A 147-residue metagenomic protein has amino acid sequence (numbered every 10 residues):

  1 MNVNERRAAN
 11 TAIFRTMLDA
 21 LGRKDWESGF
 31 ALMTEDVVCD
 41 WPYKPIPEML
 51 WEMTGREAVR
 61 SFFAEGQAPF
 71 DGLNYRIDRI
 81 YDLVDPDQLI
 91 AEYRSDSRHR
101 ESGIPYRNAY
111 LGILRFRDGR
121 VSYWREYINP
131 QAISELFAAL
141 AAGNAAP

Functional and structural regions predicted by a protein language model:
M1-E5, A64, A68-P147: A beta-strand edge to alpha-helix "cap/lid" segment located at domain peripheries
M1-L32, A142-P147: Short, low-complexity N-terminal intrinsically disordered segments enriched in polar/charged residues
N2-E5, G22-R23, E35-P42, M53 (+2 more regions): Short amphipathic alpha-helical segments, especially helix-boundary/capping motifs
N4-A8, L50, T54-E57, P105: Residues at secondary-structure transition points
F14-M17, G29-F30, V37, G55 (+4 more regions): Hydrophobic pocket/interface hotspot
R15-K24, P47-L50, Q67-D71, E92-R94: Short, mixed-charge, low-aromatic patches
S28, T34-P86: A solvent-exposed, acidic/Ser-Thr-rich amphipathic alpha-helical stretch
